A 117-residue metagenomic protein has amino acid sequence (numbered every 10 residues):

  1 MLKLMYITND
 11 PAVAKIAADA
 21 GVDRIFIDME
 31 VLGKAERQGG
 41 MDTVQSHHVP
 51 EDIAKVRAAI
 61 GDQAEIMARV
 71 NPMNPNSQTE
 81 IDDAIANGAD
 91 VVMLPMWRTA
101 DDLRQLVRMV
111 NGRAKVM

Functional and structural regions predicted by a protein language model:
M1-E65: Conserved N-terminal beta1-alpha1 strand-loop-helix module at the mouth
M5-I7, D28, M67-N71, M93-P95 (+1 more regions): A cross-family glycoside hydrolase active-site/sugar-binding cleft signature
P11-A20, P75-N87, D102: Catalytic cores of alpha/beta
A20-I25, I85-V91, M109-V116: Glycine-enriched alpha-helix->loop->beta-strand junction motifs that scaffold or abut catalytic
G33-V56, N74-T79, M96-K115: Active-site-adjacent beta->alpha loops and helix N-cap segments on the catalytic face of soluble alpha/beta enzymes
V49-I53, R57-A89: Metal-dependent phosphodiesterase/phospholipase catalytic core, i.e., the His/Asp/Glu-rich active-site region
